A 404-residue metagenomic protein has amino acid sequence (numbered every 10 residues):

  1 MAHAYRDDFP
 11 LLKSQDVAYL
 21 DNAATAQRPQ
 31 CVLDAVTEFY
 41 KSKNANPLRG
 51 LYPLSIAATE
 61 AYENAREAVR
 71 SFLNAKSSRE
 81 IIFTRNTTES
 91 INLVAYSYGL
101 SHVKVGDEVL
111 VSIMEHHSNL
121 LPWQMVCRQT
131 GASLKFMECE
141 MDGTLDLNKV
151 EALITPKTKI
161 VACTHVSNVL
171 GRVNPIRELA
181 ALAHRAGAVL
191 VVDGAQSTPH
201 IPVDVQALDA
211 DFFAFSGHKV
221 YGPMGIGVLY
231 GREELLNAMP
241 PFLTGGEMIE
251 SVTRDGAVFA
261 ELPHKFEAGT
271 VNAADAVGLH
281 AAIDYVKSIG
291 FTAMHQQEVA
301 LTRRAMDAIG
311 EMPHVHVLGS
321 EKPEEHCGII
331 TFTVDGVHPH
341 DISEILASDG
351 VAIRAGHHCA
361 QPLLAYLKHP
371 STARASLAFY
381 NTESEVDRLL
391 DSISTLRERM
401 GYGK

Functional and structural regions predicted by a protein language model:
M1-K404: Pyridoxal 5′-phosphate
